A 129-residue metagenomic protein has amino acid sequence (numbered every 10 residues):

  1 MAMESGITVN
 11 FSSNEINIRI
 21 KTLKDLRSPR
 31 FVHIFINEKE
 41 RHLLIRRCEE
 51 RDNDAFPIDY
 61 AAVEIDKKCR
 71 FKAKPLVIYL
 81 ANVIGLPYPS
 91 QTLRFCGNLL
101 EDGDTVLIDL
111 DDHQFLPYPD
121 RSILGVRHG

Functional and structural regions predicted by a protein language model:
M1-S13: Glycine-rich loop/turn
M3, S28-R30, Q91-L93: Residues that act as N-cap/strand-start positions at coil-to-secondary-structure junctions
G6-T8, F31-F35, C96-N98: Short, surface-exposed charged micro-motifs
G6-T8, T22, G85: Homeobox/homeodomain signature
E15-L26, A73-A81: Short beta-strand-centered segments at strand-helix junctions
N17-R19, K24-E49: Short, well-structured hydrophobic secondary-structure segments
K39-E40, L44-G129: Mature exported/compartmentalized surface modules and terminal targeting/interaction regions
